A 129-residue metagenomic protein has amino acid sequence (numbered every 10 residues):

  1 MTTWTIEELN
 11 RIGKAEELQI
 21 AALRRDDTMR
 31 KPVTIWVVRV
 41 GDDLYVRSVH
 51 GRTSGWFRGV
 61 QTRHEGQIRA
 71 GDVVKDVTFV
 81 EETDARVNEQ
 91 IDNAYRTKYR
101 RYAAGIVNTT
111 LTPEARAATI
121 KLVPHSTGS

Functional and structural regions predicted by a protein language model:
M1-Q19, R86: Extreme N-terminal tail/first-helix region
M1-W4, R30-W36, V49, V74-V80: Short low-complexity stretches enriched in small and charged residues
W4-T5, A15, V38, V46 (+4 more regions): A generic structural signal for ordered alpha-helices
I6-E8, L23-R24, I106-T110: Short, P/G- and charge-enriched loop/turn segments at secondary-structure junctions
A15-H50, R58: Short beta-strand segments
Y45, G128-S129: Residue-level signal for secondary-structure boundary sites
G51-G128: Short, structured beta-strand-loop surface elements
